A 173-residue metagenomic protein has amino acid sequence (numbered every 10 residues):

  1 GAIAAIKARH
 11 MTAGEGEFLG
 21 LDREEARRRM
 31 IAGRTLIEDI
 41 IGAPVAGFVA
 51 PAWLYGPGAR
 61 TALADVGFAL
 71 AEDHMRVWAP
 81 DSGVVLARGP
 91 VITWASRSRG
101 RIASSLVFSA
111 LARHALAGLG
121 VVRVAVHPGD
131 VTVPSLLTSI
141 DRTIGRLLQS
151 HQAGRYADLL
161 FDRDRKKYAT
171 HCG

Functional and structural regions predicted by a protein language model:
G1-F18: Aromatic- and acidic-residue-enriched carbohydrate-binding clefts of CAZyme catalytic domains
E17-T93, T132-L137: Catalytic domains of cell-wall/extracellular-matrix polysaccharide-remodeling enzymes, centered on de-N-acetylation
M30-I31, S104-S109, L137-R146: Well-ordered, non-membrane alpha-helical segments in soluble/globular domains
L36-D39, R113, R146: A generic secondary-structure signal
L70-A71, V121, V126-G173: C-terminal domain-boundary segment and adjacent tail
W78-P80, I92-R99, F161-D164: A short acidic, often aromatic-flanked loop/helix-cap motif at beta-alpha or helix-coil junctions that lines enzyme
V85-S135: A conserved mid-domain beta-alpha-beta active-site/ligand-binding segment of alpha/beta enzyme cores
